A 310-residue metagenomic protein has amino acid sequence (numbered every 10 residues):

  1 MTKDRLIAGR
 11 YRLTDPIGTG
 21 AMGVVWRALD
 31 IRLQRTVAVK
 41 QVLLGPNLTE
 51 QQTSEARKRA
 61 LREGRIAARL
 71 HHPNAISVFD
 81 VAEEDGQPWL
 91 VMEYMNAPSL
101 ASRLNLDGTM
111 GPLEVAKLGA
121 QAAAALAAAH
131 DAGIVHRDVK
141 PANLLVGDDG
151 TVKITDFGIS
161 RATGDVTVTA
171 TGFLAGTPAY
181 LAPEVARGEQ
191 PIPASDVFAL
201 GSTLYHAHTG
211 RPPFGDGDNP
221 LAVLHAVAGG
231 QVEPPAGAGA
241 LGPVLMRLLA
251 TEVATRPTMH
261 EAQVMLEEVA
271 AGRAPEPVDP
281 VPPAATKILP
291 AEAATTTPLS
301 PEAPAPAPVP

Functional and structural regions predicted by a protein language model:
L13-A21, V25: Protein kinase glycine-rich loop
L43-R69: AlphaC helix of the eukaryotic protein kinase fold
V81: Activation-segment/catalytic-loop signature of the eukaryotic protein kinase fold
D85-S99, R103: Conserved short submotifs of the Hanks-type protein kinase catalytic core that shape the nucleotide-binding pocket
L118-G119: Activation segment signature within eukaryotic-like protein kinase domains
A122-I134: Protein kinase catalytic-loop region centered on the HRD/HxD motif
D196: Conserved catalytic-loop aspartate of Hanks-type protein kinases
L289-P310: C-terminal or otherwise distal, non-catalytic regulatory regions appended to signaling enzyme catalytic cores
